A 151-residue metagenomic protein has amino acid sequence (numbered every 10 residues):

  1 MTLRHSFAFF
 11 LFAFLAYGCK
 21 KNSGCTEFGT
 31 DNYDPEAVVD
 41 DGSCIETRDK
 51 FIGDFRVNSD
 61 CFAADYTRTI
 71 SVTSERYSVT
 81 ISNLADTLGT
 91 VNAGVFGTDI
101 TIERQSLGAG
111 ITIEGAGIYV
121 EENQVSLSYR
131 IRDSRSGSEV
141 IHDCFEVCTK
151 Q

Functional and structural regions predicted by a protein language model:
T2-L3, F7, F12-F51, T149-Q151: Bacterial Sec-dependent N-terminal signal peptides
L11, Y17, E36-V38, T47-D49 (+5 more regions): A generic structural signal for short, solvent-exposed coil/turn residues that cap or connect secondary-structure
G29, D54-R56, R130: Residue-level detector of beta-strand face positions
I52-Y119: Central antiparallel beta-sheet cores of small beta-barrel/beta-sandwich binding domains
F96-Q151: Beta-sheet ligand-binding and adhesion/scaffold domains
